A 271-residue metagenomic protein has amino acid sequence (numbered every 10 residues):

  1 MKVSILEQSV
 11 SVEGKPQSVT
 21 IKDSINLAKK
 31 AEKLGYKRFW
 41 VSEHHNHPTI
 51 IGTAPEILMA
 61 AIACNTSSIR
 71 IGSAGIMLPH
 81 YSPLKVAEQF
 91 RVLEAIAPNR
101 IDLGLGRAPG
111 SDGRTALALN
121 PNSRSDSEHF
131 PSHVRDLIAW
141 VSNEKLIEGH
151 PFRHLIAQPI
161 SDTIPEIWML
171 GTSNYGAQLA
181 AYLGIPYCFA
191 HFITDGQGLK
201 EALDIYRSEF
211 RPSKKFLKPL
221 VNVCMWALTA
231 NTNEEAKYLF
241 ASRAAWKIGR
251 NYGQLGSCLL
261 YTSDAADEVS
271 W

Functional and structural regions predicted by a protein language model:
M1-I69: N-terminal beta1-alpha1-beta2 module of alpha/beta enzyme domains
K2-Q17, P79-K145, Y187, D195: Flexible, glycine-rich active-site loops centered on histidine and acidic residues that chelate a metal or position
V3, I62, L93, A180 (+1 more regions): Conserved, mostly hydrophobic/aromatic
V3-I5, F39-V41, I71-S73, I101-L105 (+3 more regions): Hydrophobic faces of well-ordered beta-strands that scaffold small-molecule active sites in alpha/beta enzyme cores
S123-I156, Q197-S263: An alpha-helical appendage that flanks or caps ligand/catalytic pockets
A181-H191: A conserved active-site cap/scaffold subdomain adjacent to cofactor or substrate pockets
Y261-W271: Single conserved hydrophobic/aromatic residue that forms the stacking wall/gate of nucleotide- or nucleobase-binding
